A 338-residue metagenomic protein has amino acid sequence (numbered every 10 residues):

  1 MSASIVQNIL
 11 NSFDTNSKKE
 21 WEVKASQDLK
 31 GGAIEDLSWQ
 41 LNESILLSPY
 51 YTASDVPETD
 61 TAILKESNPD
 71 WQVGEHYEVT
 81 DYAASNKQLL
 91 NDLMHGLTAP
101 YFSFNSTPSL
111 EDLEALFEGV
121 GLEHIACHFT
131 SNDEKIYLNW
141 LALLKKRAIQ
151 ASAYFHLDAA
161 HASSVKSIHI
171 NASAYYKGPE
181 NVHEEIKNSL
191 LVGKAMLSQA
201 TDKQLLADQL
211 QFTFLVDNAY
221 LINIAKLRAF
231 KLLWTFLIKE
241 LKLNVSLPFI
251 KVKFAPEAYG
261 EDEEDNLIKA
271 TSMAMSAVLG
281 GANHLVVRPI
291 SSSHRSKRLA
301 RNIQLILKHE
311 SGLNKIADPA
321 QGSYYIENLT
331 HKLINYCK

Functional and structural regions predicted by a protein language model:
S2-I222, L241, P248-K253, V278-R288 (+1 more regions): Catalytic alpha/beta active-site cores
A33, L237, K269-M273: Glycine-rich, charged/polar anion/phosphate-binding loops that engage phosphate groups from diverse ligands
E35-Y50, D92-L93, A274, N314-L333: Amphipathic alpha-helical packing elements
L110-L113, Y137, L190-G193, L227-K231 (+3 more regions): Amphipathic alpha-helical segments in well-structured domains
N181-E185, N218-A229, P256-I268, S293-A300 (+1 more regions): Short glycine/threonine-rich loop-to-helix capping motif typified by GTGT followed within a few residues by an Asp-Pro
L191-S198, E263-L285, K297-K308: Glycine-rich and small/hydrophobic secondary-structure elements
A282-K338: Active-site or pore-adjacent capping/gating segments
